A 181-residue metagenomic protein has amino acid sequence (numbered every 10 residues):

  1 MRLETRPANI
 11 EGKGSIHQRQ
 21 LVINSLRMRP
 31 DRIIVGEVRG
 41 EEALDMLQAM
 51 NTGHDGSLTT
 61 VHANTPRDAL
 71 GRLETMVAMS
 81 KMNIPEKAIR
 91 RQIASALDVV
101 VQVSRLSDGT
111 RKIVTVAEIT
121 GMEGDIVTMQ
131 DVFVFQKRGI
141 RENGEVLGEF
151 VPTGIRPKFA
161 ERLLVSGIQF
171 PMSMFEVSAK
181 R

Functional and structural regions predicted by a protein language model:
M1, S25-G124: Conserved P-loop NTPase nucleotide-binding/switch module
M1-I23, A69-L73: P-loop NTPase switch/communication element
A8-G12, L26-R29, L58-T60, N83-E86 (+3 more regions): Glycine-rich loops and low-complexity Gly/Arg-rich segments that provide flexible linkers or classic glycine-based
I10, I34-V35, G148: A generic structural signal for short
Q20, D45, K158: Short Gly/charged-rich anion-binding patches and loops
K112-R181: NTP-binding/hydrolysis catalytic cores, primarily Walker-type P-loop NTPases
